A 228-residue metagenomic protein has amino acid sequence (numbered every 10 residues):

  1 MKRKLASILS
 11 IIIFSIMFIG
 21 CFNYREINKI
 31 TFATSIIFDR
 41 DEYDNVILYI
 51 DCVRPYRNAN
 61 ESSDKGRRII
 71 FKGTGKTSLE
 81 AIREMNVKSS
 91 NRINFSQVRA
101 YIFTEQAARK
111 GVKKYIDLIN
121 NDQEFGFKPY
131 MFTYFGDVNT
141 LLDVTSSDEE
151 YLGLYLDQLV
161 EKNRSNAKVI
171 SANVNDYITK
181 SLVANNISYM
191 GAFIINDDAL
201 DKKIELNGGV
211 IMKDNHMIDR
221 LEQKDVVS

Functional and structural regions predicted by a protein language model:
K2-S228: Membrane-proximal alpha-helical signals and transmembrane carboxylates
